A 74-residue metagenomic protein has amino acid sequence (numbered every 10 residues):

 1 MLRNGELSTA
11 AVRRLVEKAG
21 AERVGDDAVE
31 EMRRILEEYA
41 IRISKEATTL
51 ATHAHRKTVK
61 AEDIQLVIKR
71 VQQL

Functional and structural regions predicted by a protein language model:
M1-L74: Terminal helix-to-tail segments of small alpha-helical proteins
